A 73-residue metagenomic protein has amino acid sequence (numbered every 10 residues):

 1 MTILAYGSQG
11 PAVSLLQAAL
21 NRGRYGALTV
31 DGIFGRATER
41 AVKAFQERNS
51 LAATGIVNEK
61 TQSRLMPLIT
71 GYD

Functional and structural regions predicted by a protein language model:
M1-G32, R40, T70-D73: Acidic, Ser/Thr/Pro/Gly-enriched interdomain connector segments
N21-Y25, K43, E47-L51, Q62 (+1 more regions): Sec-exported extracytoplasmic/periplasmic mature domains
T38, T61: Ser/Thr-centric signal marking residues that sit in or immediately flank functional binding/regulatory motifs
